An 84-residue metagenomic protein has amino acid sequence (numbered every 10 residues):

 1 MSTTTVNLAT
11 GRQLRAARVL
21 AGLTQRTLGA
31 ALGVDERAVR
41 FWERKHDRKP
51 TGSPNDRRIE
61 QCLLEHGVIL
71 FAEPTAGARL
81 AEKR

Functional and structural regions predicted by a protein language model:
M1-V19: A short, Lys/Arg-rich alpha-helix, primarily the initiator
S2, V68-R84: Helix-turn-helix/homeodomain-like alpha-helical modules used for DNA recognition and transcription-factor dimerization
A9, L20, A31, P54 (+1 more regions): Cell-envelope/extracellular anchoring and linker segments
Q13-T27, K83: Short basic helix-loop element that most often maps to the first helix and adjoining turn of HTH DNA-binding modules
L14, L28-G29, V39-W42: Conserved hydrophobic/aromatic packing and binding residues within compact polymer-binding modules
G33-T51: Recognition helix of helix-turn-helix/homeodomain-like DNA-binding domains that insert into the DNA major groove
S53-F71: DNA major-groove recognition helix of helix-turn-helix/homeodomain DNA-binding modules
